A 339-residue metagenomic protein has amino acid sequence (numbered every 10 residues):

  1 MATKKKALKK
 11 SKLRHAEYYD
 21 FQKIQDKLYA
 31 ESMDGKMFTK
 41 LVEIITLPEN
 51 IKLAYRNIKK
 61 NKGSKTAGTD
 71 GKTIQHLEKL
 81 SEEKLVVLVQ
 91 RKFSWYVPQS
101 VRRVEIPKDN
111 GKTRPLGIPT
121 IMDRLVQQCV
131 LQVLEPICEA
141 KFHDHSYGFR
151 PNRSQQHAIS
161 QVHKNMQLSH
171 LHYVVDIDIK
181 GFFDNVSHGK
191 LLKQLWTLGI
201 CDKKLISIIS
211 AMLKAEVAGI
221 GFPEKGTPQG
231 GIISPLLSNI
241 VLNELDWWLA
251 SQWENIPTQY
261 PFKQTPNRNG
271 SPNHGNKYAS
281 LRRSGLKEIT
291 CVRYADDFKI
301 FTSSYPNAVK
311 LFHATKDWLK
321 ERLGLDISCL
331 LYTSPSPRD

Functional and structural regions predicted by a protein language model:
M1-E83: Non-catalytic, polymerase-adjacent accessory regions of viral genome-replication enzymes
A54-Y55, C129, I208-L213: Short alpha-helical scaffolding segments that buttress acidic/His motifs in well-ordered protein cores
H76-P98: Amphipathic alpha-helical blocks
F93, S100, K141-H145, F149-R150 (+1 more regions): Conserved polymerase palm-domain catalytic core
P107-N110: Residues forming anionic-ligand binding surfaces in small-molecule and nucleic-acid pockets of primarily soluble enzymes
I121-L131, E139-F142, Y173: Duplex nucleic acid-engaging cores and interfaces of nucleic-acid transaction enzymes
V126-L134, L237-V241: Active/ligand-binding-proximal structured segments within catalytic/core domains that scaffold catalytic residues
Y332-D339: Conserved small/polar residues in nucleotide/adenosyl-binding loops
